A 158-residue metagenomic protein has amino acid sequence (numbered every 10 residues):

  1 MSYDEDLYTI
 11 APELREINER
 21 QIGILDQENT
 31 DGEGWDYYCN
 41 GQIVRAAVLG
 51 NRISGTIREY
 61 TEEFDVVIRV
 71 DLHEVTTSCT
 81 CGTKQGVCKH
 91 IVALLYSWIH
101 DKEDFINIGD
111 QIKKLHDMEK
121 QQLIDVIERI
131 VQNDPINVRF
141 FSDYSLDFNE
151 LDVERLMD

Functional and structural regions predicted by a protein language model:
M1-D158: Long, low-complexity, compositionally biased intrinsically disordered regions
